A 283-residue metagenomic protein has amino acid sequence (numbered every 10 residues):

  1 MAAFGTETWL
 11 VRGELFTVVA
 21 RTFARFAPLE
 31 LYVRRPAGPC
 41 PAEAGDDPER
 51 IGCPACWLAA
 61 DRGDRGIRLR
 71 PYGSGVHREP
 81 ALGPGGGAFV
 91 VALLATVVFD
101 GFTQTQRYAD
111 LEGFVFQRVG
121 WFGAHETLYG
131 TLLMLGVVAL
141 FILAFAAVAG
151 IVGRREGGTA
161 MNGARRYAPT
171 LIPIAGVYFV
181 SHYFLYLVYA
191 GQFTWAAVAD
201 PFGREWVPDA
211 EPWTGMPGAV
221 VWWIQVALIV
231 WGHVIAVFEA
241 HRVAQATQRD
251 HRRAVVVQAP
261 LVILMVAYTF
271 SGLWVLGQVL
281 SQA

Functional and structural regions predicted by a protein language model:
M1-G66, F99, I229, S271: Transmembrane-helix bundle segments that line or gate the permeation/cavity pathway in multi-pass membrane proteins
M1-R12, A27, V76-A88, W121-V138 (+2 more regions): Membrane-entry segments of alpha-helical transmembrane domains in multi-pass membrane proteins
G13-F16, V76-L93, N162-G176, R252-M265: Alpha-helical transmembrane segments and their helix-start/interface "positive-inside/aromatic belt" motifs in integral
L31, E43-L93, G215-Q225: Loop-to-transmembrane boundary segments
A95, F99-A190: Long, well-ordered mid-to-C-terminal structural blocks that present hydrophobic/aromatic surfaces
Q106-F122, F193-T214, Q282-A283: Membrane-interfacial helical/loop segments at transmembrane boundaries in membrane proteins
P169-A244, R249, V256, I263: Hydrophobic alpha-helical transmembrane segments and adjacent short intramembrane/lumenal linkers of inner/organellar
F270-A283: Juxtamembrane boundary at the C-terminal end of a transmembrane helix
